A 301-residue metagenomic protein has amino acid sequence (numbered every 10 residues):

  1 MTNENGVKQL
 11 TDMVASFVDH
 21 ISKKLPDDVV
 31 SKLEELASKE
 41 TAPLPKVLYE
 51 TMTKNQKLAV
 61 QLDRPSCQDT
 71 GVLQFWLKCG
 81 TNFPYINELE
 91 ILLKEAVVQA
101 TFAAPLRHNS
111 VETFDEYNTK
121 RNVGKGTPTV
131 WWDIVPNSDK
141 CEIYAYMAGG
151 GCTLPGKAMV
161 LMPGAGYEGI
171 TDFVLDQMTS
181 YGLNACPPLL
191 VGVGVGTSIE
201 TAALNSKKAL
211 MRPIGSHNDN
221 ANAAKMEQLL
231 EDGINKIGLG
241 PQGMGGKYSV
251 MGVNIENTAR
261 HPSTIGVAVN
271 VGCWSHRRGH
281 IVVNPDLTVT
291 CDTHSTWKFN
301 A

Functional and structural regions predicted by a protein language model:
M1-A301: Non-transmembrane, aqueous-exposed alpha-helical and coiled segments at domain scale
